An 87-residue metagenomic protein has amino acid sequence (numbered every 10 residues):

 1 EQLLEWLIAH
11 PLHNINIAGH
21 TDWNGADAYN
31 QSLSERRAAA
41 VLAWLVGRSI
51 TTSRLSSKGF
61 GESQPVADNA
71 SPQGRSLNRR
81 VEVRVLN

Functional and structural regions predicted by a protein language model:
E1-L7: Short amphipathic alpha-helices and their capping/turn segments at secondary-structure boundaries
H10, A18-N87: Periplasmic OmpA-like peptidoglycan-binding domain that tethers envelope proteins to the cell wall
